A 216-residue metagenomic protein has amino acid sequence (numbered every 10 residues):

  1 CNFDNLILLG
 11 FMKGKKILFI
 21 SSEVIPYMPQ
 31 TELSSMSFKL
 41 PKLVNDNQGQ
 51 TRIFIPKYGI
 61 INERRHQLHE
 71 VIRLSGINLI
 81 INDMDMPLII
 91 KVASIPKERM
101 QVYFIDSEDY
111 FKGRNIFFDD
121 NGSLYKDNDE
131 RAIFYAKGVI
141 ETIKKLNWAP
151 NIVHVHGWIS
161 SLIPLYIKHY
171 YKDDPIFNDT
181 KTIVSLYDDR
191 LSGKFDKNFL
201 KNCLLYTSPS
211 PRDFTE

Functional and structural regions predicted by a protein language model:
C1-F11: Short, Lys/Arg-enriched N-terminal segments with co-localized hydrophobic residues within the first ~10-30 amino acids
K13-Q30, P56-K57: Nucleotide-activated donor-dependent transferases that construct or modify glycoconjugates
E23-M36, N62-R64: A short, glycine/small-residue-rich beta-strand->loop->alpha-helix junction that serves as a flexible
P29-L40, R131, Y135: Conserved alpha-helical elements of sugar-nucleotide-dependent glycosyltransferases
K39-G49: A short, Lys/Arg-enriched amphipathic alpha-helix followed by its capping loop at the start of a domain
G59-T142: A conserved catalytic-core segment of Leloir-type glycosyltransferases
N128-N202: Conserved nucleotide-sugar donor-interacting segment of glycosyltransferase catalytic cores, predominantly GT-B
Y206-E216: Single conserved hydrophobic/aromatic residue that forms the stacking wall/gate of nucleotide- or nucleobase-binding
